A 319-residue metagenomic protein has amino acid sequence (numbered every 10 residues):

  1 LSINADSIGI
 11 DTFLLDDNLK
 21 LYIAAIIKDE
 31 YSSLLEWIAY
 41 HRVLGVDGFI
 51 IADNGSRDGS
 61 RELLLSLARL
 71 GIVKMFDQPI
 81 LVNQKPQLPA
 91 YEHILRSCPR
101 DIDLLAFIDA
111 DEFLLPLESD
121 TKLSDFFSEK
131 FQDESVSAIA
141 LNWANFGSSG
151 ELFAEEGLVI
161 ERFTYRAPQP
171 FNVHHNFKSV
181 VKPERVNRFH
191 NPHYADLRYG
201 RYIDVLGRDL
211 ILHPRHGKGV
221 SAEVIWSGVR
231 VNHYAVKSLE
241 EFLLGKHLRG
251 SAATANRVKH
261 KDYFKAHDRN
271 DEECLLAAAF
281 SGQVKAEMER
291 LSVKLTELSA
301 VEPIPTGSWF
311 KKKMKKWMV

Functional and structural regions predicted by a protein language model:
L1-A39: N-proximal low-complexity "stem/linker" segments adjacent to membrane-targeting elements
S2-A5, P89-E92, P116-W317: Catalytic-site signature of metal-activated, phosphate-bearing donor transferases, centered on the GT-A/GT-A-like
Y22-A24, F49-I50, K74, N232: A structural signal for isolated positions on well-ordered beta-strands in alpha/beta enzyme cores
A25, A52-S60: Ser/Thr-glycine-rich phosphate-binding loops at phosphate-binding pockets of nucleotides, nucleotide cofactors
A39-G48: Short, acidic, metal-binding catalytic loop of nucleotide-sugar glycosyltransferases
D47, D103, S137: Short acidic/polar active-site loop segments enriched in Thr and Asp
D47-G55, F76-P79: Short beta-strand/loop segment that forms part of the nucleotide-sugar
G59-F107, L115-E118: Active-site-proximal specificity loops/subdomain of glycosyltransferases
